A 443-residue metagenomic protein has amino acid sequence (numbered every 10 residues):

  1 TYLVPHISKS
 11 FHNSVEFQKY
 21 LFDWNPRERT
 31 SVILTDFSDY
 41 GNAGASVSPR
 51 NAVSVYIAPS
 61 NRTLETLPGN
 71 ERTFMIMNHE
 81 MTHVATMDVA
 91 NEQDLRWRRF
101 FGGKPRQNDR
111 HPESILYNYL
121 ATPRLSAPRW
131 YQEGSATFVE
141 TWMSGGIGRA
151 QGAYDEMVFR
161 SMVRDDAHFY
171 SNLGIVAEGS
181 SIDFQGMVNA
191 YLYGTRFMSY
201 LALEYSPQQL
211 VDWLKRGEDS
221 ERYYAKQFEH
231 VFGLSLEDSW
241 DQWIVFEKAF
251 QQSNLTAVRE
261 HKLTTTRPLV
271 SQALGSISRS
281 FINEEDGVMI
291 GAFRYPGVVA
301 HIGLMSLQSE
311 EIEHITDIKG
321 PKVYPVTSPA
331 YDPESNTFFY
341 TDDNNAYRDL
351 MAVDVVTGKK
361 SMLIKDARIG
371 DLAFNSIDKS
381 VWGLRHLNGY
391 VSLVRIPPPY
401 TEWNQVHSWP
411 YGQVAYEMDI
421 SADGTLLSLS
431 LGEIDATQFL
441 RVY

Functional and structural regions predicted by a protein language model:
T1-T122, P128, G145, S180: Juxtacatalytic substrate-recognition/specificity segment
L3, I7-S14, G69, T73 (+13 more regions): Stable alpha-helical elements in mature extracytoplasmic
S10-N13, F184-V188, D212-T337, T341-D343 (+2 more regions): Beta/coil-rich, acidic/histidine-enriched accessory regions frequently appended to metallopeptidases
Q18, P123-A150, F159-L234: Active-site-proximal alpha-helical
L67, F74, Q272-I290, D317-T341 (+2 more regions): Conserved beta-propeller blade repeats
R294, G432-E433: Short, conserved, GDST-rich strand-edge loop motifs in beta-rich repeat architectures
G297-L304, A346-M351, G389-R395, D435-V442: Structural motif
V298, E334, N344-A346, V356 (+4 more regions): Short loop/turn segments that connect beta-strands within the blades of beta-propeller domains, predominantly WD40
